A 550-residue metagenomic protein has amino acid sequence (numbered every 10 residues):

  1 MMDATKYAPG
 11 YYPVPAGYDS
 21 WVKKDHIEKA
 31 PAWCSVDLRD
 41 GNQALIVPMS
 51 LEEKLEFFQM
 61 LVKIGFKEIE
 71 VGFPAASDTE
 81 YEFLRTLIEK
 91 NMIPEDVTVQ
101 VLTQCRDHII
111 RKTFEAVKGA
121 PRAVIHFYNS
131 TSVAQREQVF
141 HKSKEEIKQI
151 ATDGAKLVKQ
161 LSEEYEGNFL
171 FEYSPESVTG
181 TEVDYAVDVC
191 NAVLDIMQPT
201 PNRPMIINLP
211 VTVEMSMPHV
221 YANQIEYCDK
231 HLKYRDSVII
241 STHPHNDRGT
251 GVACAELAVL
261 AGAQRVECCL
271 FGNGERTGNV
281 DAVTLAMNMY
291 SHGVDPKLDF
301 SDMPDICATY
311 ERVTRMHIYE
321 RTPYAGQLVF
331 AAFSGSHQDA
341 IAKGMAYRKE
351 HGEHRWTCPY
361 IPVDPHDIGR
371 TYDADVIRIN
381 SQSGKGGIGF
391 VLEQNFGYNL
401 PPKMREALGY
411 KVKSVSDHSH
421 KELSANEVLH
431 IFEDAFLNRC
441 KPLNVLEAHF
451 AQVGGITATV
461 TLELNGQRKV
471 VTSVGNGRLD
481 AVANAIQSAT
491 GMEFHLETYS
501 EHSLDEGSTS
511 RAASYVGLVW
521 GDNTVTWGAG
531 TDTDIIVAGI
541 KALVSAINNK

Functional and structural regions predicted by a protein language model:
M2-P9, W33, A44, M49-E68 (+3 more regions): Alpha/beta enzyme core
M2-R39, G293-T472, S508-R511: A mid-to-C-terminal "edge-of-domain" accessory segment
D40, A44, P74-D78, S132-A134 (+5 more regions): Short, small-residue-enriched loops and turns at beta-alpha junctions that line or gate enzyme active sites
I93-T103: A glycine-rich helix N-cap at a beta->alpha junction
L209-V211, I239, E267-E275, M287-D299 (+3 more regions): Short beta-alpha connecting loops at secondary-structure transitions that line or flank enzyme active sites
S216-K349: Catalytic alpha/beta core domains of metabolic enzymes, predominantly
A451-A458, G466, S473-T524, T533: A conserved regulatory-domain signal marking ACT and ACT-like small-molecule sensing domains and adjacent regulatory
T524-W527, T531-K550: Mixed-charge, glycine-accented linear interaction segment located at domain edges/termini
